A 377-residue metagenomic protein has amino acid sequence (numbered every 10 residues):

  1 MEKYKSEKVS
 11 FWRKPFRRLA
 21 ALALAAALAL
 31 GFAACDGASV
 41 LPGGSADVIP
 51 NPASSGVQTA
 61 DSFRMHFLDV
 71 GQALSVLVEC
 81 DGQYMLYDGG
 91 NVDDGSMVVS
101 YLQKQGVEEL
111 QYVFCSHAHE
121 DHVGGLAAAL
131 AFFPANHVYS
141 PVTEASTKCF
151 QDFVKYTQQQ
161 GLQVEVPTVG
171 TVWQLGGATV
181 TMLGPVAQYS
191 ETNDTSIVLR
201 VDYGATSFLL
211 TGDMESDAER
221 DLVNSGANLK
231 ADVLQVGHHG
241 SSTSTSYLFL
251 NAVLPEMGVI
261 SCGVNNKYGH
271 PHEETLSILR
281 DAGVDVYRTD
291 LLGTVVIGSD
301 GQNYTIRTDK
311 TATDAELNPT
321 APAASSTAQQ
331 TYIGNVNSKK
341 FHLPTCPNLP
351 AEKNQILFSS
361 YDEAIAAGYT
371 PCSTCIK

Functional and structural regions predicted by a protein language model:
M1-K5, R13-R18: Positively charged n-region of N-terminal signal peptides that target proteins for export
E2-K8, F32-A328, N348, N354 (+1 more regions): Non-globular, low-confidence helical/coil segments that flank catalytic cores
K14-S39: Sec-dependent N-terminal signal peptides of Gram-positive bacterial secreted proteins and lipoproteins
L28, K339, I365-G368: Residue-level signal for mature regions of secreted extracellular proteins and peptides
I297, Q329, D362-A366: Hydrophilic extracytoplasmic domains
A323-K339: SH3-family beta-barrel domains
N335-A351: Short aromatic-glycine-(Arg/Gly/Cys) micro-motifs in beta-strand/loop hairpins
P347-K377: Compact, charge-rich alpha-helical regulatory domains located at protein termini
